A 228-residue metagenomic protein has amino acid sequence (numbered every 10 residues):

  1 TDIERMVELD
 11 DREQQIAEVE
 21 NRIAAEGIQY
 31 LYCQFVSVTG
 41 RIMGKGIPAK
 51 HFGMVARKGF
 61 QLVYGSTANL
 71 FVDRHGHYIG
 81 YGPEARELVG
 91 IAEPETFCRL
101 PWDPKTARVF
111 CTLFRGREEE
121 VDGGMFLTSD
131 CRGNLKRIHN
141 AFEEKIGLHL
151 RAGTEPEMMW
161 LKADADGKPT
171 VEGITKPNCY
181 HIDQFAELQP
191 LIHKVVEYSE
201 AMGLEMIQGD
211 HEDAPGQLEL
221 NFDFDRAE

Functional and structural regions predicted by a protein language model:
T1-H211: ATP/Mg2+-dependent ligation/transfer catalytic cores
Q208-N221: Active-site-proximal, well-structured secondary-structure segments within enzyme catalytic domains
F224-E228: Active-site neighborhood of thiol-dependent amide/isopeptide-bond enzymes
